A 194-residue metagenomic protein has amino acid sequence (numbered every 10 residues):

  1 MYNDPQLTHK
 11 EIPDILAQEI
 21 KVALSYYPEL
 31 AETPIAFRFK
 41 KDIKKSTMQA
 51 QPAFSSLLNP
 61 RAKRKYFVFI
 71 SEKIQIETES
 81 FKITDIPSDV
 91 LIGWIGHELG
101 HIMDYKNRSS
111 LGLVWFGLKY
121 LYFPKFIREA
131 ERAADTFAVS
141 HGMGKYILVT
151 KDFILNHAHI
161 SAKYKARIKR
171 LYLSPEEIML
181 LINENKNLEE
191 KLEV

Functional and structural regions predicted by a protein language model:
M1-K63, E189: A metal-dependent hydrolase signature that marks the N-terminal structural subdomain at the beginning of catalytic folds
Q6, K10, D85, D89 (+1 more regions): Short, charged/polar micro-motifs that form catalytic or ligand-binding hotspots
Q49-S88, Y105: Active-site scaffold of zinc-dependent metalloenzymes
I86-M103: Short alpha-helix carrying the canonical HExxH Zn2+-binding catalytic motif
D89, D104-R132: Post-HEXXH active-site segment of zinc metalloproteases
H101-Y105, N185-L188: Extended, non-globular alpha-helical segments
K119-V194: Metalloprotease/metallohydrolase-associated module, dominated by Zn2+-dependent proteases
